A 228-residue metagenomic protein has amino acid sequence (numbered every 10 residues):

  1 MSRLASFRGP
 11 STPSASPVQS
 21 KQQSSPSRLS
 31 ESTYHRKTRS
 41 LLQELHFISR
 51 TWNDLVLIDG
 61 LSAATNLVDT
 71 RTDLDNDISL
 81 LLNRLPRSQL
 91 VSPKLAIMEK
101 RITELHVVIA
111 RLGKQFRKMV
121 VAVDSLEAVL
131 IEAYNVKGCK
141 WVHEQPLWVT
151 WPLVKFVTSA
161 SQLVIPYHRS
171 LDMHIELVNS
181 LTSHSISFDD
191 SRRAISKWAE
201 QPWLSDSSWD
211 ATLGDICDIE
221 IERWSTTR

Functional and structural regions predicted by a protein language model:
M1-P26: Fungal intrinsically disordered, low-complexity polar regions
Q22-F156: Acidic, polar low-complexity intrinsically disordered regions
D124-R228: Charged, alpha-helical coiled-coil and adjacent rod-like segments in eukaryotic scaffold subunits that mediate
